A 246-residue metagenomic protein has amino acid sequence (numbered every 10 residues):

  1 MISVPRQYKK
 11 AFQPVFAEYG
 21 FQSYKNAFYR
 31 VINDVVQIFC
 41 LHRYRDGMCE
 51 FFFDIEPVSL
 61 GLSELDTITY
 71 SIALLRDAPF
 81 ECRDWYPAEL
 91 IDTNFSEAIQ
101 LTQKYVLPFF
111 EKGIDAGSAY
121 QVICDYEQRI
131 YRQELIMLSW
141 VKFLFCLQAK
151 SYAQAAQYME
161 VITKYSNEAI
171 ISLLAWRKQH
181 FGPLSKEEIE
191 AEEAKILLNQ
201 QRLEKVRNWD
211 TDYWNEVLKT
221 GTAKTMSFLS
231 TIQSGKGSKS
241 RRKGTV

Functional and structural regions predicted by a protein language model:
M1-P5, R30-V246: Intrinsically disordered, low-complexity regulatory regions enriched in serine/threonine/proline and acidic residues
I2-S23: Amphipathic alpha-helical segments
Q13, Q22-V35: An N-terminal domain-cap segment
